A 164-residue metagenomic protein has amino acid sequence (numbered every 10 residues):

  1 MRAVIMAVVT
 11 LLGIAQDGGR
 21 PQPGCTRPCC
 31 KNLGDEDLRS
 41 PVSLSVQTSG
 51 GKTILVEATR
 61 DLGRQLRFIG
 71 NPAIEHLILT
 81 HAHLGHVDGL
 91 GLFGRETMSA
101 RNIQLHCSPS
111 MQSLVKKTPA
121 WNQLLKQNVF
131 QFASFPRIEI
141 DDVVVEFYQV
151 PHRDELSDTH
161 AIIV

Functional and structural regions predicted by a protein language model:
R2-V164: Binuclear metal-dependent hydrolase catalytic cores
